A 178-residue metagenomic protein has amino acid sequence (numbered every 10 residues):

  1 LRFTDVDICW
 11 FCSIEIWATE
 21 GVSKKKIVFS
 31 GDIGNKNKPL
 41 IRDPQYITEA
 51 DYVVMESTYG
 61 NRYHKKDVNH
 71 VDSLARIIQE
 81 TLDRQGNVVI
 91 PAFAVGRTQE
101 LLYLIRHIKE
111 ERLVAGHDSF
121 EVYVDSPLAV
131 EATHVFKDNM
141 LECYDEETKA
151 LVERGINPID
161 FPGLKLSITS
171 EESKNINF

Functional and structural regions predicted by a protein language model:
L1-E100, R106-A115, E142: His/Asp/Glu-rich metal-coordinating catalytic cores of metallo-dependent phosphodiesterases/hydrolases acting on
I77-F178: Hard-cation-handling environments
